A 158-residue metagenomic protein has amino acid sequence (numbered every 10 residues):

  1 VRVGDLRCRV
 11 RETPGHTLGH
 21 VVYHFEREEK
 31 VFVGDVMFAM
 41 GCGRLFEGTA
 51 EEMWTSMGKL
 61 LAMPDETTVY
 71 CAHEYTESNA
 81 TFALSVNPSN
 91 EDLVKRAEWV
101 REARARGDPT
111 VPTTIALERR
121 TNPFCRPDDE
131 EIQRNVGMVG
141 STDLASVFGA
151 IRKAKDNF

Functional and structural regions predicted by a protein language model:
V1-N87, G149-R152, D156: Catalytic core of the metallo-beta-lactamase
G58-T68, E77-F158: Accessory terminal helices/loops
